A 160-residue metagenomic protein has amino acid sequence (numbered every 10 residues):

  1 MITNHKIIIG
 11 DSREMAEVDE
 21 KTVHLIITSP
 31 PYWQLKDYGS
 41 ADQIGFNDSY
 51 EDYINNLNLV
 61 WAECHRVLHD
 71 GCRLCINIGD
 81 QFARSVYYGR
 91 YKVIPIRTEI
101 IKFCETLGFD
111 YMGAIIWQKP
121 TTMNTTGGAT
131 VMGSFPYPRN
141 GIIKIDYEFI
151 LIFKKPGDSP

Functional and structural regions predicted by a protein language model:
M1-P160: Core catalytic lobe of class I
